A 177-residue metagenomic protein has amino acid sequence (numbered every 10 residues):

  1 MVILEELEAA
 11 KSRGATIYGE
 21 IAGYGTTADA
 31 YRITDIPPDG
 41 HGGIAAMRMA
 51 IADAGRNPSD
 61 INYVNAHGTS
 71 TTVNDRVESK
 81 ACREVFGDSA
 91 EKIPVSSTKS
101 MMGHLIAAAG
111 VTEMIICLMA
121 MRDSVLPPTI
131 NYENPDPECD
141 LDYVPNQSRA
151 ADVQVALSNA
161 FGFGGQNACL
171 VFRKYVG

Functional and structural regions predicted by a protein language model:
M1-A54, Y63, Y132, G177: Condensing-enzyme catalytic core mediating Claisen C-C bond formation in acyl metabolism
M1-A9, A109-G177: Conserved beta-strand-centric core segments of catalytic alpha/beta enzyme folds
I3, I21, I61, A66-H67 (+2 more regions): Conserved small-residue
Y18, A90-K92: A generic structural signal for alpha->beta connector loops
Y24-P38, A66-D75, K92-D142: Acyl-CoA/ACP chain-elongation machinery
A46-A54, V85, E113, C117 (+1 more regions): Stable alpha-helical structural segments in soluble proteins, enriched in small hydrophobic residues
N74-D88: Active-site-proximal gating segment of KS-fold condensing enzymes and close homologs
